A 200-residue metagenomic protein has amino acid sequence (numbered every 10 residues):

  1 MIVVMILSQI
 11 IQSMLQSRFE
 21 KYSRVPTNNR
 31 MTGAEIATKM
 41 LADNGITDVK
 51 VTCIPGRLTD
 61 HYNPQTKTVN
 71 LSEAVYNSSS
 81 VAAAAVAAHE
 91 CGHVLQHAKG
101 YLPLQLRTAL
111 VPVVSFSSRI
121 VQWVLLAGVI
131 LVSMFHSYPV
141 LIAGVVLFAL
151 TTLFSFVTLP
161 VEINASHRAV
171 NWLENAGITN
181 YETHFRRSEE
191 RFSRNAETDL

Functional and structural regions predicted by a protein language model:
M1, H136-L147: Hydrophobic alpha-helical transmembrane segments
V4-Q9, L147-T158: Alpha-helical transmembrane segments of multi-pass membrane proteins
Q12-S117, L153-E189: Polar-ligand-bearing catalytic/cofactor-coordination segments of membrane-embedded or membrane-tethered inner-membrane
S117-L126: Core segments of transmembrane alpha-helices that mediate helix-helix packing or line hydrophobic substrate/ligand
G128-V129, S155: Structural signal for membrane-spanning alpha-helices in multi-pass inner-membrane proteins, emphasizing helix cores
V129-S137: Helix-interface capping motifs at the ends of transmembrane segments in multi-pass membrane proteins
E190-N195: Conserved small/polar residues in nucleotide/adenosyl-binding loops
